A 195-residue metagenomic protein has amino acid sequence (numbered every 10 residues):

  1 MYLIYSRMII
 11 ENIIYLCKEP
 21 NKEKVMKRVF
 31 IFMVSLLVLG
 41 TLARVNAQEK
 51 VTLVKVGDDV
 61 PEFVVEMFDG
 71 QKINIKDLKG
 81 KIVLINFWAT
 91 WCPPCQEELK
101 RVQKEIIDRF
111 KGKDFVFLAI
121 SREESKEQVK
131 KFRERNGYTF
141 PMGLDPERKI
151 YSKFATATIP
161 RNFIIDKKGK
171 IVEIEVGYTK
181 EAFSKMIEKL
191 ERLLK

Functional and structural regions predicted by a protein language model:
V29-V38: Sec-dependent N-terminal signal peptides
L39-V45: C-terminal segment of classical bacterial N-terminal signal peptides
A47-I75: N-terminal "domain-start" segment that seeds a small globular fold
K81-V83, F87-W91, T158: Short pre-active-site segment immediately N-terminal to redox-active cysteine/selenocysteine motifs in thiol-based
F87-R101: Conserved redox-active cysteine motifs that mediate thiol-disulfide chemistry, especially di-cysteine Cys-X(1-2)-Cys
L99-A119, E134: Conserved helix-turn-beta segment immediately C-terminal to the redox Cys motif in thioredoxin-like folds
D114-K126, F140-E147: Thiol-based oxidoreductase modules, predominantly thioredoxin-like and allied folds used for disulfide exchange
K131-Y138, D145-K189: Thiol/disulfide oxidoreductase modules built on the thioredoxin-like
